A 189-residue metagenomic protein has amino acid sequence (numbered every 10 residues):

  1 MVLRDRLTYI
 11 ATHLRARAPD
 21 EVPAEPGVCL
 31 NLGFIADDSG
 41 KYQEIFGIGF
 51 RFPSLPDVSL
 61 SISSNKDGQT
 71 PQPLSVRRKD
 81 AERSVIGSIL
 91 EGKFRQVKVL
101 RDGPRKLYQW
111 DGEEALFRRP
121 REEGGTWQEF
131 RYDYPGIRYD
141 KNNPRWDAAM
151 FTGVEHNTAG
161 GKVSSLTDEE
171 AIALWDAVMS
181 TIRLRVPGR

Functional and structural regions predicted by a protein language model:
M1-N31, T152-R189: Surface-exposed amphipathic alpha-helical segments
L3-D67: Surface-exposed beta-loop interaction hotspot
D5, D20, D37-D38, D57 (+9 more regions): Acidic-enriched, low-complexity/disordered segments with a strong bias for Aspartate over Glutamate
I10, I35, I45-I48, I62 (+4 more regions): Weak global preference for isoleucine
V28, F34, K41, I48-F50 (+9 more regions): Intrinsically disordered, low-complexity regions
R51-P53, S63-N65, R118, G153-E155 (+1 more regions): A structural detector for beta-sheet-dominated domains
P71-N143: Signature of long, low-cysteine stretches enriched in small and polar/charged residues
R121-I172: C-terminal soluble interaction/assembly domains
